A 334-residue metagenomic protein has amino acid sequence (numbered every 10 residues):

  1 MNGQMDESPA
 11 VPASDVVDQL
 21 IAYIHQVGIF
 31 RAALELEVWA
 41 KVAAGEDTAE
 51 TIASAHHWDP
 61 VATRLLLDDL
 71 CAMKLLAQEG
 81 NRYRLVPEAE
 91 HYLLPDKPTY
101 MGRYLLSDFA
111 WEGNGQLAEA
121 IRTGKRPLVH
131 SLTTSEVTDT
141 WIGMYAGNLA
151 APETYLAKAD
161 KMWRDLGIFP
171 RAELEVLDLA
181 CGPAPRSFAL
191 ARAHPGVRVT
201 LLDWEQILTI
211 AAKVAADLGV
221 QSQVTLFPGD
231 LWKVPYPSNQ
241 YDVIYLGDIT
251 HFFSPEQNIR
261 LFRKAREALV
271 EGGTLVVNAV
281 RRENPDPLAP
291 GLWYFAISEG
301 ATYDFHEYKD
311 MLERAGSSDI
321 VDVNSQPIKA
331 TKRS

Functional and structural regions predicted by a protein language model:
N2-C71, L179, P183-R186, R192-S334: Alpha-helical subdomain
L20-A33, K41, R64, D68-L174: Conserved Class I S-adenosyl-L-methionine-dependent methyltransferase catalytic core
